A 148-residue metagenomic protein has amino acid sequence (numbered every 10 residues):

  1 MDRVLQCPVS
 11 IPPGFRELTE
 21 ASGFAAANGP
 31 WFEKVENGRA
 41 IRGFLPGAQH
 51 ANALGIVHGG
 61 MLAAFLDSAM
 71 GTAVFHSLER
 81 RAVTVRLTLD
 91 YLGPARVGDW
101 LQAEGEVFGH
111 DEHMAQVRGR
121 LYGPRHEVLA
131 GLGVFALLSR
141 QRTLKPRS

Functional and structural regions predicted by a protein language model:
M1-S148: Terminal targeting signals and extreme-terminal segments of soluble enzymes
